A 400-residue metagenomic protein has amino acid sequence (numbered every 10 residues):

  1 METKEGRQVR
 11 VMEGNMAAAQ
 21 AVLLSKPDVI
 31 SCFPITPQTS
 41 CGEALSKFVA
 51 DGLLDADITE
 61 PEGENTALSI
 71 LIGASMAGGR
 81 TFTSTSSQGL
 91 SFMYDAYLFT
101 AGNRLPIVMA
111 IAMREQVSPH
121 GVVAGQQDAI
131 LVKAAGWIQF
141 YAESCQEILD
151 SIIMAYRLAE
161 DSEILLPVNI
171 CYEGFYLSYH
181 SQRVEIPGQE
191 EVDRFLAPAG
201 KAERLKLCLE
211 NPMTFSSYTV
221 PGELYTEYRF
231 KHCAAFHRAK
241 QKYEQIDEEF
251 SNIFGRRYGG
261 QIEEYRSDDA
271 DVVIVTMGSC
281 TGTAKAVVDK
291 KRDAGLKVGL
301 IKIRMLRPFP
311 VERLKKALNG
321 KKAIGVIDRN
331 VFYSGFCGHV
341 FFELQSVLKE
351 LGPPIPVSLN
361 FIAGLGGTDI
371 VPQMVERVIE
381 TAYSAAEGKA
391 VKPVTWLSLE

Functional and structural regions predicted by a protein language model:
M1-L131, G136-W137, I153-M154, E173 (+1 more regions): Thiamine diphosphate
E13-M16, E248-V272, K285: Glycine-/acidic-rich phosphate or pyrophosphate-binding loops and their flanking alpha/beta elements
S46-D51, E249, A286-L300, K349-E350: Short helix-loop-beta junction
R114-E115, Y172-Y179, A199, G278 (+2 more regions): Glycine-rich beta-alpha junction loops
V123-P167, C171-G174, P353-T368: Conserved thiamine diphosphate
P167-E263: Conformationally flexible catalytic loops at phosphate/diphosphate-handling active centers
E264-L296, F309-K316: Redox- and metal-dependent alpha/beta enzyme cores, enriched for Fe-S-associated oxidoreductases and cofactor-handling
D328-E400: Peripheral docking tails and interdomain loops at the edges of cofactor- or intermediate-handling domains
